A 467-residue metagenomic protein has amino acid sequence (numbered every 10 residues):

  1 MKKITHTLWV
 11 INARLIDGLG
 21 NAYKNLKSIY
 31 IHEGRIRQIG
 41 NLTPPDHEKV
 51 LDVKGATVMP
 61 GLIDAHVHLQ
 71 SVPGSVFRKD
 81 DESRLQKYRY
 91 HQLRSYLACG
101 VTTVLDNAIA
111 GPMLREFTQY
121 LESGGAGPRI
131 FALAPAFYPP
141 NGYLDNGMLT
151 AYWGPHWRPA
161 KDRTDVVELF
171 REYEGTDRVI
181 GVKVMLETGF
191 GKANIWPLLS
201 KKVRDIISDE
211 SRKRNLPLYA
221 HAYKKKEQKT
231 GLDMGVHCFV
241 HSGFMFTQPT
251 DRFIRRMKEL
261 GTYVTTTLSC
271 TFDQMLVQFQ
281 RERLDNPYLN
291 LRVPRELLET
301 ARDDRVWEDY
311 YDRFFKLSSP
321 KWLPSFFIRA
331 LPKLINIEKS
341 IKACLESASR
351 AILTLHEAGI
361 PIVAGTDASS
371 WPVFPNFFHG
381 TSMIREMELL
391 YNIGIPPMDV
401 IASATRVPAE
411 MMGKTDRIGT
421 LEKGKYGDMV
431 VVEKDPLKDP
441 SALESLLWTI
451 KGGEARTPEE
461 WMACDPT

Functional and structural regions predicted by a protein language model:
K2-W9, L15, L19-M59: Histidine-rich, glycine-flanked metal-binding segment
L15-S28, N41, A343-E346, F378 (+2 more regions): Acidic, glycine-enriched loop/beta-strand segments at the rims of small-molecule binding/catalytic pockets
T57-L121, P140-Y143, K226-M234, F244: Metal-associated gating/positioning segment near the N- to mid-region
L69-L85, Y143-P159, G189-L198, P332-S340 (+1 more regions): Acidic/histidine-rich helix-loop elements that form or flank divalent-metal/phosphate-binding sites at the catalytic
L85-S95, P159-G175, A222-K229: Short, acidic/polar
R89-R115, G127-A136, R178-G189, L216-P217 (+3 more regions): Divalent metal-dependent hydrolysis catalytic cores, especially in the metallo-beta-lactamase
G147-D209, M245: Active-site gating/metal-coordination segments in enzymes
E168-K192, M245, P249-E388, N392 (+1 more regions): Active-site neighborhoods of metal-dependent hydrolases
